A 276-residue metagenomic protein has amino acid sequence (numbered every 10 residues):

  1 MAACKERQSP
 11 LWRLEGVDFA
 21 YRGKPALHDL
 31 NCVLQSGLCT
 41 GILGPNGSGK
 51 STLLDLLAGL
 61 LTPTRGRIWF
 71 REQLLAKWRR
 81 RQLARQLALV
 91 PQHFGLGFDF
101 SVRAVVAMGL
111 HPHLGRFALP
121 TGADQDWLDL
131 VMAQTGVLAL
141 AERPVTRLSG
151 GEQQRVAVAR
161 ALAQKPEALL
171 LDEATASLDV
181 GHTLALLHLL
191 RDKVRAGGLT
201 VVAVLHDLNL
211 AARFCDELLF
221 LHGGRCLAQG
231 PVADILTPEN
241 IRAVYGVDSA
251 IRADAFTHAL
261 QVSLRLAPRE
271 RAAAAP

Functional and structural regions predicted by a protein language model:
L43-P45: The feature captures the beta-strand-to-loop junction immediately N-terminal to the Walker
A58: Helix-to-loop junction immediately C-terminal to a conserved catalytic motif
G66-L74, L83: Conserved ABC transporter NBD signature motif
P144-L148, E152: Conserved ABC ATPase signature
K165: Conserved catalytic motifs of ABC-family nucleotide-binding domains
L169-E173: Catalytic Walker B motif of ABC-type/P-loop ATPase nucleotide-binding domains
